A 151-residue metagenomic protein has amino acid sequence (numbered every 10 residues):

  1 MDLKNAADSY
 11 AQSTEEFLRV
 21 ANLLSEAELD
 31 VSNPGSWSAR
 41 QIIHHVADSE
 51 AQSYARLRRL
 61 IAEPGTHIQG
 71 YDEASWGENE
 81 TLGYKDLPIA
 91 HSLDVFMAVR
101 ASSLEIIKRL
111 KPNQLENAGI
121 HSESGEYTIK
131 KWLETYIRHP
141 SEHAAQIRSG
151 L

Functional and structural regions predicted by a protein language model:
M1-D8, S53-F96, L151: Short, helix-capping/interhelical loops that line the mouth of catalytic, cofactor-, or ligand-binding pockets
M1-E26, A51-R59, T135-R138: Alpha-helical bundle segments that constitute or directly flank the non-heme di-iron/ferroxidase center
L3-Y10, S36-I43, I89-L93, K130-L133: Amphipathic, non-membrane alpha-helical segments in soluble helical-bundle scaffolds
S9-S13, V20-L23, G77-E116, Y136: Acidic/histidine-rich alpha-helical segments that form the ligand environment of transition-metal centers
L29-S75, L104, L115-L151: Short, contiguous alpha-helical
